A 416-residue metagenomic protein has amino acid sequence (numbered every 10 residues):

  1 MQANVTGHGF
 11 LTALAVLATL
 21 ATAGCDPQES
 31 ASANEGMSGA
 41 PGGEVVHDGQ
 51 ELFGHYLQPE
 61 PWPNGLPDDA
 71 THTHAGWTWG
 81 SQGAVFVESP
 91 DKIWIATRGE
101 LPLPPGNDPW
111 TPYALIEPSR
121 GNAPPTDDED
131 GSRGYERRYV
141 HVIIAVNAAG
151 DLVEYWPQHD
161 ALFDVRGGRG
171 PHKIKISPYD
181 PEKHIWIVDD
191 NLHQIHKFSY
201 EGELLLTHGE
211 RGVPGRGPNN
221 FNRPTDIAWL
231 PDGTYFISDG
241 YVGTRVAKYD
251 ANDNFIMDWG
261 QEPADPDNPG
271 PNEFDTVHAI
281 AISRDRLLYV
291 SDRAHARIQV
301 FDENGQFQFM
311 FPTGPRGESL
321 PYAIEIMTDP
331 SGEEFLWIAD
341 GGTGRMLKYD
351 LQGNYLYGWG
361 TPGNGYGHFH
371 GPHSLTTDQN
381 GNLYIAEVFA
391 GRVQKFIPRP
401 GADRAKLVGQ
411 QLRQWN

Functional and structural regions predicted by a protein language model:
Q2-T12: Bacterial N-terminal signal peptides that target proteins for export
T12-A18: Hydrophobic helical h-region of N-terminal Sec-dependent signal peptides in bacterial secretory/periplasmic proteins
A21-G24: C-terminal motif of bacterial Sec signal peptides marking the signal peptidase cleavage site
D26-N416: Eukaryotic scaffold repeat domains enriched in small/polar residues
